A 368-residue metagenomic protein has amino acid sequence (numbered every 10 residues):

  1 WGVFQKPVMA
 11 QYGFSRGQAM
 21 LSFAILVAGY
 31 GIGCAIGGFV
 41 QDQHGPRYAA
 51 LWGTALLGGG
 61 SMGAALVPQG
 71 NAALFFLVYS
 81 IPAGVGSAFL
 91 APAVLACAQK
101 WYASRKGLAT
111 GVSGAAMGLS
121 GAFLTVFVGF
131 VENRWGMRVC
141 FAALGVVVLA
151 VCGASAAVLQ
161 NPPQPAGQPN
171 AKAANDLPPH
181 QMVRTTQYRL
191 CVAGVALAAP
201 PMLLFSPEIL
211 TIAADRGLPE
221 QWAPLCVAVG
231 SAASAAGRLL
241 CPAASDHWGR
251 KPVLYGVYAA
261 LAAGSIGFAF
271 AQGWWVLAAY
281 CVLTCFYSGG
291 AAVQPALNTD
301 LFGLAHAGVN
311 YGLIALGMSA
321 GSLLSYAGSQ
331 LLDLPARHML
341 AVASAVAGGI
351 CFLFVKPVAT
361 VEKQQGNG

Functional and structural regions predicted by a protein language model:
W1-K6, T186-A243: Extracytoplasmic gate region of multi-pass secondary transporters
V8, A88-Y102, A109-T110, G289-F302: Intracellular juxtamembrane helix-capping segments at the cytosolic ends of symmetry-related transmembrane helices
G33-P46, R238-G249: Helix-to-loop junctions at the C-terminal end of transmembrane segments in multipass secondary transporters
A55-Q69, A260-Q272: C-terminal ends and interior cores of transmembrane alpha-helices in multi-pass membrane transporters/permeases
G60, A72-F89, A196, W275-G289: Hydrophobic core of transmembrane alpha-helices in multi-pass small-molecule transporters, especially MFS/SLC-type
V112, L301-D333: A late C-terminal transmembrane helix in Major Facilitator Superfamily
A116-N161: Helix-loop-helix hairpin linking two adjacent transmembrane segments in secondary transporters
P201-L204, W222, V227-L297: C-terminal transmembrane helical hairpin of 12-TM major facilitator-type secondary transporters
